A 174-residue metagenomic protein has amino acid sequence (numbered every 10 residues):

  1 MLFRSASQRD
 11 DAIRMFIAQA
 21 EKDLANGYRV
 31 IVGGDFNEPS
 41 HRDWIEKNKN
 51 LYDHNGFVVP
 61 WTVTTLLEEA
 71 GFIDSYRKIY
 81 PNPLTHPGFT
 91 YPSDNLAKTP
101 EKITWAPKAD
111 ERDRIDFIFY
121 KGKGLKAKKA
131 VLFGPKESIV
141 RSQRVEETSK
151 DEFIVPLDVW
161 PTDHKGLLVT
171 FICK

Functional and structural regions predicted by a protein language model:
M1-K174: Active-site regions of metal-assisted phosphoester/phosphodiester hydrolases, unifying DNase/endonuclease modules
